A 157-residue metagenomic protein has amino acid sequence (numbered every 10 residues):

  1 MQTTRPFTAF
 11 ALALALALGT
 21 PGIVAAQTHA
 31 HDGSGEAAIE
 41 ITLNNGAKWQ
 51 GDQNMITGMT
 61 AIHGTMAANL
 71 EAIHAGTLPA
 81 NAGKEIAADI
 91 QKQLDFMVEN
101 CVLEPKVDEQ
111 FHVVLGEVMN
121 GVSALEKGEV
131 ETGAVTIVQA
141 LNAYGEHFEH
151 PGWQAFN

Functional and structural regions predicted by a protein language model:
Q2-A11: Bacterial N-terminal signal peptides that target proteins for export
A11-T20: Bacterial N-terminal signal peptides
T20-A26: Sec/Tat signal peptide C-region and signal peptidase I cleavage site
A26-L78, W153-F156: Immediate post-signal-peptide N-terminus of mature secreted/exported proteins
K48, A72-G83, E104, V130 (+1 more regions): Alpha-helical rod/repeat scaffolding segments in eukaryotic adaptors/tethers and long-chain four-helix cytokines
T57, A61, A68, E85 (+5 more regions): Charged, amphipathic alpha-helical oligomerization/scaffolding segments
Q93-F111: Short, solvent-exposed, charged loop/turn and helix-capping segments that join or cap alpha-helices on peripheral
N100, F111-N157: Helix-rich interaction surfaces within compact, conserved domain-sized segments that mediate assembly or partner
